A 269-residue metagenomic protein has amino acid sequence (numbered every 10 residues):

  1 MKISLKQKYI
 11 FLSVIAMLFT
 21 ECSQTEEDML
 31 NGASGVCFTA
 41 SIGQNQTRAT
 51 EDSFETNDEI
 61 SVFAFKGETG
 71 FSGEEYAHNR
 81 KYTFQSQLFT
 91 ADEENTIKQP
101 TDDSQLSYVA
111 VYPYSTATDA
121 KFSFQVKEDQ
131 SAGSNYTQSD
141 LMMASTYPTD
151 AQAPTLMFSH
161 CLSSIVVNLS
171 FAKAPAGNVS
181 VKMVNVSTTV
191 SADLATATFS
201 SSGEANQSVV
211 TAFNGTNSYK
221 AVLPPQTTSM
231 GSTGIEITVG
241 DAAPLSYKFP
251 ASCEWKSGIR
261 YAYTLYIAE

Functional and structural regions predicted by a protein language model:
K2-L5, F11-L12, F19-E269: Sec-type signal peptide cleavage vicinity
